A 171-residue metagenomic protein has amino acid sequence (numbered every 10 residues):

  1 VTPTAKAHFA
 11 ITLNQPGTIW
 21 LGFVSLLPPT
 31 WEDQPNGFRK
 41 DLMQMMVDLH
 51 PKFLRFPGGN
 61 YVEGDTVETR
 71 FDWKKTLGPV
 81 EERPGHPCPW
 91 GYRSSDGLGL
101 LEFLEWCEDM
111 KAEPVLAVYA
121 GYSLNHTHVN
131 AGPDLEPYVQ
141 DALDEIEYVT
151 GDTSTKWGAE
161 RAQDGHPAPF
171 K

Functional and structural regions predicted by a protein language model:
V1-K171: Non-catalytic accessory regions flanking glycosidase/transglycosidase catalytic cores in CAZymes
